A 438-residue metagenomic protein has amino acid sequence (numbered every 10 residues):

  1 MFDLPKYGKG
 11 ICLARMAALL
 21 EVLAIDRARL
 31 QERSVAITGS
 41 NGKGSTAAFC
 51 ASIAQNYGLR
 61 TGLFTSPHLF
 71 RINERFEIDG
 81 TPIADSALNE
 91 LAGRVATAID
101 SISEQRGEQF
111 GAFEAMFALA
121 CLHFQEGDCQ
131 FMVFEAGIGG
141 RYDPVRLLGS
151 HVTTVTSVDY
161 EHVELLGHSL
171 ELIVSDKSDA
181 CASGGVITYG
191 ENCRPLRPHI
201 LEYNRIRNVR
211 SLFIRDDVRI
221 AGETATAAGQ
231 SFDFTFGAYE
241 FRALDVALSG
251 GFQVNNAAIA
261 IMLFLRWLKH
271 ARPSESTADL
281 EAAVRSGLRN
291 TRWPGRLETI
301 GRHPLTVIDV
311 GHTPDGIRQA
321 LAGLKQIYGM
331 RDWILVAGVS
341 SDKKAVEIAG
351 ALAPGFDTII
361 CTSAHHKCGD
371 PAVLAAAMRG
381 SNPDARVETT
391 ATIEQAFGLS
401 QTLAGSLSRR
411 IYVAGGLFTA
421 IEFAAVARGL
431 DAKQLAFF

Functional and structural regions predicted by a protein language model:
M1-K9: Charged, amphipathic alpha-helical linker segments immediately N-terminal to NTP-binding catalytic cores
K9, L13, L20-E32, N56-L148 (+3 more regions): ATP-dependent carboxylate-amine ligase catalytic core
R33, F131-A136, D143-T154, V158-H162 (+2 more regions): Nucleotide phosphate-binding/pyrophosphate-handling subdomain across enzymes that bind or process nucleotide phosphates
V35-I37: Hydrophobic anchor at the beta1->P-loop junction of P-loop NTPases
S45-F49: Hydrophobic positions on the alpha1 helix immediately C-terminal to the Walker A/P-loop
I102-E104, G127-E135, S150-A243, A257 (+1 more regions): Acidic, Mg2+-coordinating active-site environments of NTP-dependent enzymes
C193-Y203, R207-L212, A228, L305-V307 (+2 more regions): C-terminal helical cap/extension that packs against the catalytic core of soluble nucleotide-cofactor enzymes
H365-H366, A432-F438: Short, flexible loop segments at boundaries between secondary-structure elements
